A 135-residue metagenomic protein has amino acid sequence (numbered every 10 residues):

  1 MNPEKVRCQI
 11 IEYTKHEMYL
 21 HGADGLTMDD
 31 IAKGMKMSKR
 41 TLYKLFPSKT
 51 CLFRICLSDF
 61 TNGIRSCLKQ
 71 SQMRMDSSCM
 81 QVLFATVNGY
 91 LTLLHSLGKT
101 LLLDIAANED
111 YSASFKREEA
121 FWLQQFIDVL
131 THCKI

Functional and structural regions predicted by a protein language model:
M1, D24-G25, I135: Short, charged helix-capping/linker segments at alpha-helix termini
P3-T14, I31, C56-F60, I64 (+1 more regions): Generic hydrophobic, amphipathic alpha-helix propensity
Q9, Y13, E17-C51, I55: Helix-turn-helix
Y13-L20, G63-S71: Solvent-exposed, amphipathic alpha-helical segments
I55, K69-S96: Hydrophobic alpha-helical connector segments
I64-R65, A85, L93, D110-K134: Amphipathic alpha-helical packing segments from all-alpha helical-bundle domains
K69, L102-Y111: Short linear capping/connector segments at secondary-structure termini
L102, K134-I135: Hydrophobic/aromatic-rich alpha-helical bundle segments in the mid-to-C-terminal region
